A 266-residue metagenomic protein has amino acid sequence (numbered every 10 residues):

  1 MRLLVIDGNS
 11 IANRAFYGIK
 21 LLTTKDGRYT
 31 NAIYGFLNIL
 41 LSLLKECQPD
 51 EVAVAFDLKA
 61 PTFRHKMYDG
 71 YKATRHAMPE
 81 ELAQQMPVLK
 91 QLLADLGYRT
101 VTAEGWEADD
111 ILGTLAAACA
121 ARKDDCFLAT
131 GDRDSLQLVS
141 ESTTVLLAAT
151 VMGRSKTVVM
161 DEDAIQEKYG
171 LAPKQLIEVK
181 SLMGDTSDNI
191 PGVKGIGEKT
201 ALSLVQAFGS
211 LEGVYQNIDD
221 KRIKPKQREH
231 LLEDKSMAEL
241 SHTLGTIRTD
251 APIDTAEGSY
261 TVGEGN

Functional and structural regions predicted by a protein language model:
M1-A129, R133-S155, V159, M237-L240 (+1 more regions): Noncatalytic, basic helical substrate-engagement surface that gates or grips nucleic-acid strands
Q48-D50, A121, S142, V159-N266: Non-catalytic nucleic-acid-binding/docking modules located in mid-to-C-terminal regions of nucleic-acid enzymes
